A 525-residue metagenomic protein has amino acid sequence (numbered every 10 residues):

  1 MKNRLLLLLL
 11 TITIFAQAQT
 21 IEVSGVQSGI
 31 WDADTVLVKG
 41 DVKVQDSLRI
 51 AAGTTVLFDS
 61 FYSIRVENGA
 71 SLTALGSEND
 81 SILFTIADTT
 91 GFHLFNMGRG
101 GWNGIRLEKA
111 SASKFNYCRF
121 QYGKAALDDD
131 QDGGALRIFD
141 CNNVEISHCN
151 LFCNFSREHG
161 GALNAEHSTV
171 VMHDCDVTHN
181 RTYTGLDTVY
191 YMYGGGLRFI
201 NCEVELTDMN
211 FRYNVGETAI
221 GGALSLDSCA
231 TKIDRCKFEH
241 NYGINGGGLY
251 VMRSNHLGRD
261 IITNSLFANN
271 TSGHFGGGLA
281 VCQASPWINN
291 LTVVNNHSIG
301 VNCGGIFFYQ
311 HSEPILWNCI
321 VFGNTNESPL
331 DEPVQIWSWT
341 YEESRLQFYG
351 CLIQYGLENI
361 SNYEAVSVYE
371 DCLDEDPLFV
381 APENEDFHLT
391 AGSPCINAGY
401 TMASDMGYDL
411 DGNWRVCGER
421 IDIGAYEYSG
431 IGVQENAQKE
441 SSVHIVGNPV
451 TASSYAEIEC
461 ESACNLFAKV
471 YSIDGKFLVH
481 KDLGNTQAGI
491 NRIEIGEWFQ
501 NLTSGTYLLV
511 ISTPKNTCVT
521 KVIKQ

Functional and structural regions predicted by a protein language model:
R4-I14: Sec-dependent N-terminal signal peptides
Q17-R49, N491-R492: N-terminal domain-start segments of secreted/luminal proteins
Q19, H93-R106, L127-I138, S156-N164 (+6 more regions): Extracellular beta-strand/beta-solenoid scaffold signature
D34-F95: Extracellular beta-helix/beta-solenoid repeat scaffolds
S47-R49, D80-T85, R99-D129, N142-N150 (+2 more regions): Parallel beta-helix/beta-solenoid
V171, C202, L226-H388: Predominantly extracellular beta-rich ligand-binding scaffolds that present long acidic/polar faces for carbohydrate
E370-E427: C-terminal accessory segments
A437-Q525: C-terminal outer-membrane/trafficking sorting elements
